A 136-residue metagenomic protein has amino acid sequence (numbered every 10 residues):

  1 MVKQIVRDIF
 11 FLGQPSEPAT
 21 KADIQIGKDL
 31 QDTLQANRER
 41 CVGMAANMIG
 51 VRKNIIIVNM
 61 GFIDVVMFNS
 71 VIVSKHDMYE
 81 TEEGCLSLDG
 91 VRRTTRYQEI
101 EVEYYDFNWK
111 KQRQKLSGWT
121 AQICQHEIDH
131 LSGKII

Functional and structural regions predicted by a protein language model:
M1-I136: Positively charged
